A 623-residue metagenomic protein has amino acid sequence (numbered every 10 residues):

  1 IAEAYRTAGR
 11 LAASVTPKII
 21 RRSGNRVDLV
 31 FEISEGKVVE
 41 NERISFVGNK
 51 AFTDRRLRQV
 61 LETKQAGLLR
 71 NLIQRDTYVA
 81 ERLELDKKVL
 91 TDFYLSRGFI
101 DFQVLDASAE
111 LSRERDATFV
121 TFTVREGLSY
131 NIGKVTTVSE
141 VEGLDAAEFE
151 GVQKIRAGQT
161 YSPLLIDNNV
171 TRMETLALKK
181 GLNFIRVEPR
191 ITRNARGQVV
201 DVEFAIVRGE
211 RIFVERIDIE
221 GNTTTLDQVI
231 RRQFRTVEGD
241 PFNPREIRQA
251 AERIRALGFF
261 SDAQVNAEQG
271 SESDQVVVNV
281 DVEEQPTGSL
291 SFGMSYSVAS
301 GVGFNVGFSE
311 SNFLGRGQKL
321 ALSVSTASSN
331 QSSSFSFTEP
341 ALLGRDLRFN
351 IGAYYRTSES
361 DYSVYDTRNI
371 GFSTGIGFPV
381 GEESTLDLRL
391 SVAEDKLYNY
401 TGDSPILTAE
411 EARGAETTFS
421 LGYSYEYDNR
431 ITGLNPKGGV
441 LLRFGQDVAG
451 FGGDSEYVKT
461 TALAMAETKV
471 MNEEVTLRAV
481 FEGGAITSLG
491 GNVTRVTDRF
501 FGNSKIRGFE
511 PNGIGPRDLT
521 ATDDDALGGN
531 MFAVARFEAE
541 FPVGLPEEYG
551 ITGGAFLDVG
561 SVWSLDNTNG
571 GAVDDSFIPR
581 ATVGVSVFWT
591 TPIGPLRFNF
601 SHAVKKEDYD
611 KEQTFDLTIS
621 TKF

Functional and structural regions predicted by a protein language model:
I1-V298, G307, A321-A341, T460-L463 (+1 more regions): Periplasmic polypeptide-binding modules associated with outer-membrane biogenesis and secretion
R125, V207, D281-E283, S309-S311 (+10 more regions): Transmembrane beta-barrel domains of outer membrane proteins
F234, A267, T287-V298, F304-A327 (+7 more regions): Transmembrane beta-strand segments that form the barrel wall of outer-membrane beta-barrel proteins
A256, S271, S289-S291, S297 (+5 more regions): C-terminal outer-membrane beta-barrel translocator/porin domains of Gram-negative envelope proteins and their
F260-S261, G288-L290, G301, F313-L320 (+6 more regions): Repeated loop/turn-to-beta-strand initiation elements of outer-membrane beta-barrel proteins
Y296-G303, L322-S333, S360-T367, A415 (+3 more regions): Solvent-exposed loop/turn segments connecting transmembrane beta-strands in outer-membrane beta-barrel proteins
V302, T326, Q331-S333, Y355-E359 (+8 more regions): Transmembrane beta-barrel architecture of outer-membrane proteins
S333-A415: Transmembrane beta-barrel wall of Gram-negative outer-membrane proteins
